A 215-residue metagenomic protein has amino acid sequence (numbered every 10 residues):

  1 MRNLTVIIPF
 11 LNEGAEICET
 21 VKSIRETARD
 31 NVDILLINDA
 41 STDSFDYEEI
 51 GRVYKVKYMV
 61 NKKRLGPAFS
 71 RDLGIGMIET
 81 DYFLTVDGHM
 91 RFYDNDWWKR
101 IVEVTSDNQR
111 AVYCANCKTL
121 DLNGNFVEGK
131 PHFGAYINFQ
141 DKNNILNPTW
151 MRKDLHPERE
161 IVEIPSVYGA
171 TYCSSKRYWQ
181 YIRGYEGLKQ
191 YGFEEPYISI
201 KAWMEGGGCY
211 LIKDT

Functional and structural regions predicted by a protein language model:
I8-E19, A40, R64-L65: Active-site beta-to-alpha loop of glycosyltransferases that engages the nucleotide-sugar donor
K22-N31: Short, acidic, metal-binding catalytic loop of nucleotide-sugar glycosyltransferases
N38-Y47: A conserved acidic beta->alpha catalytic loop
K62-I78: Glycine-rich, basic loop-to-helix element that forms the pyrophosphate-binding segment of sugar-nucleotide handling
F83: Short aromatic/hydrophobic "clamp" motif used to bind/position activated sugar donors
R91-K142: Conserved donor NDP-sugar-binding/catalytic core segment of glycosyltransferases
P148-C173: A recurrent flexible, glycine/aromatic-enriched loop bordering the glycosyltransferase active site that acts as
S166, K176-T215: Donor nucleotide-sugar recognition loop
